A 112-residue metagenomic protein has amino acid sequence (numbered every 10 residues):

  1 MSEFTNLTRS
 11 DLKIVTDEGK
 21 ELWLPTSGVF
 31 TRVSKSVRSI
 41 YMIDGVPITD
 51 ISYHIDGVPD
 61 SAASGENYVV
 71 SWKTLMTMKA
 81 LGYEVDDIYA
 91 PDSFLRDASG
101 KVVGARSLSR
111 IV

Functional and structural regions predicted by a protein language model:
S2-K13, E18-V112: Intrinsically disordered, low-complexity segments enriched in small/polar residues
